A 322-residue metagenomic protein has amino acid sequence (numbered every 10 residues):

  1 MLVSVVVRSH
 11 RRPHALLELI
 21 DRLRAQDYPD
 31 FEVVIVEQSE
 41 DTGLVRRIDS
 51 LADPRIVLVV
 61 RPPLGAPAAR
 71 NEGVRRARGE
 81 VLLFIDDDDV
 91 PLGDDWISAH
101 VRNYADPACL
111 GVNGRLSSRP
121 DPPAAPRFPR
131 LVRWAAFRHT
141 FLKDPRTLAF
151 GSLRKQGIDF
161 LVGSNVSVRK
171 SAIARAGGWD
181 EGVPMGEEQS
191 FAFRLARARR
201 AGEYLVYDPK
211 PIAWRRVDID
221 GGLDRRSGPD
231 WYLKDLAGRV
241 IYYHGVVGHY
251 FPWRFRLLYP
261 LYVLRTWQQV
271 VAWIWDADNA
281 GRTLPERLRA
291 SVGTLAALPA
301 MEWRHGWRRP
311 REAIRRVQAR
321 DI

Functional and structural regions predicted by a protein language model:
D21-D30: Short, acidic, metal-binding catalytic loop of nucleotide-sugar glycosyltransferases
D30-E40, V57-P62: Short beta-strand/loop segment that forms part of the nucleotide-sugar
R61-A77, A99: Glycine-rich, basic loop-to-helix element that forms the pyrophosphate-binding segment of sugar-nucleotide handling
L82: Short aromatic/hydrophobic "clamp" motif used to bind/position activated sugar donors
D95-L131: Conserved donor NDP-sugar-binding/catalytic core segment of glycosyltransferases
R146-S171: A recurrent flexible, glycine/aromatic-enriched loop bordering the glycosyltransferase active site that acts as
N165-V168, A172-G177, G182-P211: A short, conserved alpha-helix in the catalytic core of glycosyltransferases
K210-R215, L223-F255, P285-R309: Catalytic core of nucleotide-sugar-dependent glycosyltransferases
